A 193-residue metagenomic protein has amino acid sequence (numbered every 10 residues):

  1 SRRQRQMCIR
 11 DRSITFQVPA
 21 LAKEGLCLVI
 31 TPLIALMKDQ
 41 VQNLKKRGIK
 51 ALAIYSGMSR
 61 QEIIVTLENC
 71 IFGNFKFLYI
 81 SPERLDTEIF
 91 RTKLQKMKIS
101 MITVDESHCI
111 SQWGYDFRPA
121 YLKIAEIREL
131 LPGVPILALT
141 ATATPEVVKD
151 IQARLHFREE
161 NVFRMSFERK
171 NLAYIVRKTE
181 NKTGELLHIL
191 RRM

Functional and structural regions predicted by a protein language model:
S1-D11: Single conserved hydrophobic/aromatic residue that forms the stacking wall/gate of nucleotide- or nucleobase-binding
S13, E24-R47, S56-M58, E62 (+2 more regions): Conserved Walker A/P-loop ATP-binding site and its immediately adjacent core in helicase/helicase-like ATPase domains
G25-L28, K50, N74-L78, K98-M101 (+1 more regions): Loop/turn-to-beta-strand initiation segments
G48-M58, E159-M165: Conserved RecA-like helicase motor-core motifs
A53-G57, I110-R118, A173-R177: Flexible beta-alpha connector loops of hexameric P-loop NTPases
M58-M101, I110-Y115: Conserved helix/coil segment N-terminal to the catalytic DExD/H
Q95-V104, H108-R164, K182-T183: Post-DEXD/H (motif II) to motif III coupling segment of the RecA-like Helicase ATP-binding lobe
A173-M193: Conserved interdomain hinge at the start of the Helicase C-terminal
